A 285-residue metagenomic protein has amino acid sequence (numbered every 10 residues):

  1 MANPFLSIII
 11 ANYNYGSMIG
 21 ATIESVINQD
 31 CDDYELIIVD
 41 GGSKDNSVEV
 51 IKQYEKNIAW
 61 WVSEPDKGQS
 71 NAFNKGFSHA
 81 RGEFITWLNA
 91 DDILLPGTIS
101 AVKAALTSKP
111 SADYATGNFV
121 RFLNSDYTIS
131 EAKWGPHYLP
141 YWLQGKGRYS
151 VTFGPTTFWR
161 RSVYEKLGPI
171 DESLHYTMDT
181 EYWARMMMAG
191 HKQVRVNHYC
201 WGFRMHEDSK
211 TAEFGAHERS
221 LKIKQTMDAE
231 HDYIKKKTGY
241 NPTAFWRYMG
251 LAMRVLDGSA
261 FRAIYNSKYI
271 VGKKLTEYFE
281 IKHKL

Functional and structural regions predicted by a protein language model:
M1-I27: N-proximal low-complexity "stem/linker" segments adjacent to membrane-targeting elements
P4-S7, E35, E181: Cell-envelope/extracellular polymer assembly enzymes that use nucleotide-activated donors
S17-G20, D45-Q53, I93, G97: Acidic helix N-cap motif at the loop->helix transition within catalytic regions of sugar-transfer enzymes
S25, D32, D40-E49, N89: A conserved acidic beta->alpha catalytic loop
E64-A80: Glycine-rich, basic loop-to-helix element that forms the pyrophosphate-binding segment of sugar-nucleotide handling
I85: Short aromatic/hydrophobic "clamp" motif used to bind/position activated sugar donors
G97-S130: Conserved donor NDP-sugar-binding/catalytic core segment of glycosyltransferases
P136-I223: Conserved nucleotide-sugar donor-binding catalytic segment
